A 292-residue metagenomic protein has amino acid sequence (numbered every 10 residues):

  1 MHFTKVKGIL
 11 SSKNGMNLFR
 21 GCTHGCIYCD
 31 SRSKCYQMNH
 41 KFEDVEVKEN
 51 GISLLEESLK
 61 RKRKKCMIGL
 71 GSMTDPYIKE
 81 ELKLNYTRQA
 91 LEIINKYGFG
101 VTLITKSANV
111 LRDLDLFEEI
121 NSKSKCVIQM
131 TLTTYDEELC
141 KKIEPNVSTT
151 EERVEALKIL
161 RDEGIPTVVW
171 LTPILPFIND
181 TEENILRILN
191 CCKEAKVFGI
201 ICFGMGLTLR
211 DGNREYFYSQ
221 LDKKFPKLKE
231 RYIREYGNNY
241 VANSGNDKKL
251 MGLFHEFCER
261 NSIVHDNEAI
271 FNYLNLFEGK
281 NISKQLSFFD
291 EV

Functional and structural regions predicted by a protein language model:
M1-K5, E183-V292: Auxiliary Fe-S-binding modules of radical SAM enzymes
M1-Q129, D136-K141, T150, V154: Conserved Radical SAM active-site core
E43-V47, L82, E144-E152, D180-N184 (+2 more regions): Alpha-helix N-cap and loop-to-helix initiation/capping positions
L84-N85, E118-M130, N179-K196, D222-K224: Short, electropositive alpha-helical surface patch
G98-F99, I165, V197: A structural motif
E118-N121, V154-D162, H255, E259: Surface-exposed amphipathic alpha-helices with a cationic face
Y135, E144-N146, I159-T181, G204-L207: Conserved strand-turn element in the central/C-terminal portion of the radical SAM core barrel that lines
